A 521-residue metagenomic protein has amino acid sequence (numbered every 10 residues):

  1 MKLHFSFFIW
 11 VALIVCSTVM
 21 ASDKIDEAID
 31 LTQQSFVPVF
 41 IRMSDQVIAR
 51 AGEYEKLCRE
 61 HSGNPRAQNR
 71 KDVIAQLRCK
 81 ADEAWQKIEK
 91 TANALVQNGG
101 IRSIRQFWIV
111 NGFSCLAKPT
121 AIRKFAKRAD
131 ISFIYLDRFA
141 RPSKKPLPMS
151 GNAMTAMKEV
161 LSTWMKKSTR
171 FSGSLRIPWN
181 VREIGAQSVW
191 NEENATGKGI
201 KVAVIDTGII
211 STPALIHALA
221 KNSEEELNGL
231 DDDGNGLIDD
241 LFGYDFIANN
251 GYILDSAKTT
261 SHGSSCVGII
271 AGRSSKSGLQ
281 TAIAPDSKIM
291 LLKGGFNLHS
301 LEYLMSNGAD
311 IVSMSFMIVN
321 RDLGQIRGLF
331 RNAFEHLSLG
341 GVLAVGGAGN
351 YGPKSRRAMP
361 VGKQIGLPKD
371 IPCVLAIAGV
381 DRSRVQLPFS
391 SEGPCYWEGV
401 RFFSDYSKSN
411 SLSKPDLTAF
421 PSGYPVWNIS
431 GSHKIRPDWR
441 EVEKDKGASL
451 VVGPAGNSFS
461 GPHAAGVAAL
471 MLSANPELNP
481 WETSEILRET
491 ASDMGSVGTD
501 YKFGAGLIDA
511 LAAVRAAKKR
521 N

Functional and structural regions predicted by a protein language model:
S6-S17: Bacterial N-terminal signal peptides
S22-T155: Inhibitory N-terminal propeptides of secreted protease zymogens
D30-Q34, I177, S188-F296, N307 (+8 more regions): Subtilisin-like serine protease catalytic core
M43-D45, A117, D137, V204-G208 (+11 more regions): Active-site-proximal beta-strand/loop segments in catalytic clefts of secreted hydrolases
K127-K201, S211-L215, Q386-G393: Protease zymogen maturation seam
P178, Q280, I311-S313, L450-V451 (+1 more regions): C-terminal subdomain of the subtilisin-like protease fold in secreted/lumenal serine endopeptidases
G197-K198, R273-S277, M290-V374, S383-R384 (+4 more regions): Substrate-binding/access-modulating region of protease and related hydrolase catalytic domains
D206, N235, G366-A469: Extracellular S/T/G-rich loop segment that most often corresponds to the catalytic His/Ser-adjacent loop
